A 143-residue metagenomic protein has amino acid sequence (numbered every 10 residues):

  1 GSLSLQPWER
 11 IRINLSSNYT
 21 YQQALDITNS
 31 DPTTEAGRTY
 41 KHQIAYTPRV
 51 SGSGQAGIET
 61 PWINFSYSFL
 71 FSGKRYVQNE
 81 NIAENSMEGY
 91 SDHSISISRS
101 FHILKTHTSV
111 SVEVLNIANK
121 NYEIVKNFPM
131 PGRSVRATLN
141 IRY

Functional and structural regions predicted by a protein language model:
G1-S4, S94-S100: Short, well-ordered amphipathic alpha-helices
G1-Y76: Gram-negative outer-membrane beta-barrel transporters
P7, G37-P48, A83-G89, K126-R133: Replace "Gram-negative outer membrane beta-barrel proteins" with "bacterial and organellar outer membrane beta-barrel
I13, F71-Q78, S86-E88, I97-Y143: C-terminal beta-signal and adjacent terminal beta-strands/loops of Gram-negative outer-membrane beta-barrel proteins
T20-Q22, Y90-S94: Short low-complexity stretches enriched in small and charged residues
T34-Y40, V77-N81, H93, N119-E123: Extracytoplasmic loops and strand-loop junctions of Gram-negative outer membrane beta-barrel proteins
G52, H93, V135: Catalytic-loop motifs flanking and including active-site residues across diverse enzymes
